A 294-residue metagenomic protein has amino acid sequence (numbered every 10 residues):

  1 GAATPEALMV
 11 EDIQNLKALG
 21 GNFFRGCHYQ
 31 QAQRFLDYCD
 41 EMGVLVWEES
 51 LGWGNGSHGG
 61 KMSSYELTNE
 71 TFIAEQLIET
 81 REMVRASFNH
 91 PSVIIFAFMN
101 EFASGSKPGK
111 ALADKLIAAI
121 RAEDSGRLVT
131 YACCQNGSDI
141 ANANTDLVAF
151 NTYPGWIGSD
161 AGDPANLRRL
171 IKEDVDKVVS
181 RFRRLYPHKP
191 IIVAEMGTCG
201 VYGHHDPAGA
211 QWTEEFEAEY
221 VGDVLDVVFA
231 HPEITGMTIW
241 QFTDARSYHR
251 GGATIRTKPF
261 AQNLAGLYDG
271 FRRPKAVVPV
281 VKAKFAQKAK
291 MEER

Functional and structural regions predicted by a protein language model:
G1-S106, K110-A111, V129, L185-P187 (+2 more regions): Active-site-adjacent substrate/metal-binding segments within catalytic domains of carbohydrate-active enzymes
Y29, E101, C134, Y153 (+1 more regions): Flexible loop residues that form catalytic and substrate-binding hotspots at small-molecule/glycan-binding clefts
L77, S92-F96, A111, L116-A122 (+3 more regions): Substrate-binding clefts and catalytic carboxylate motifs of secreted carbohydrate-active enzymes
G126: Conserved short secondary-structure elements within globular domains
